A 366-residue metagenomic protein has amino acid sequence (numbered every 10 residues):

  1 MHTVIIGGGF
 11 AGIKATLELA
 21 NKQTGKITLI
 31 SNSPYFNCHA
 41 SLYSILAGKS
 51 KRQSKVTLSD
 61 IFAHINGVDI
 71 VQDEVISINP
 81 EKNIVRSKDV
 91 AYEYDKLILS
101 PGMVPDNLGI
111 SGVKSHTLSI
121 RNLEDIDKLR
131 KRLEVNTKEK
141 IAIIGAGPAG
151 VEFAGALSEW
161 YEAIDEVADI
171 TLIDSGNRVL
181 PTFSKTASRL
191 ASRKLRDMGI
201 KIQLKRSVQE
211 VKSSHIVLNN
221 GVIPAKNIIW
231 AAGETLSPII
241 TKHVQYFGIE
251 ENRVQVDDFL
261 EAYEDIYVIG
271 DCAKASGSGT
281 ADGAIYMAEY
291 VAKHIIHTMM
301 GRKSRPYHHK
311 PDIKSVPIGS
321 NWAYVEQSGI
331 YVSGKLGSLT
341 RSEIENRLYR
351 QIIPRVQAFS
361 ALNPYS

Functional and structural regions predicted by a protein language model:
M1-V68, E152-T182: Beta1-alpha1 glycine-rich phosphate/pyrophosphate-binding loop at the start of Rossmann-like nucleotide-binding domains
V68-A142, L218, I229: FAD-binding core/adjacent interface of flavoenzyme oxidoreductases
I70-D73, S77, E162-Q255: A Rossmann-like FAD-binding core segment of flavoenzymes
V113-M198, I202-L204: Predominantly flavin-linked oxidoreductase catalytic cores and closely associated redox partners
K114-T137, P224-E289, K293: FAD-site-proximal beta/loop scaffold in flavoenzymes
E162, D282-S315: Internal hydrophobic alpha-helix adjacent to the cofactor/substrate pocket in enzyme cavities
E251-Y267, S304-Y307, S320-I330, G337: FAD-binding beta-loop-beta segment adjacent to the flavin cofactor pocket
S320-S366: C-terminal auxiliary extensions adjacent to catalytic cores
